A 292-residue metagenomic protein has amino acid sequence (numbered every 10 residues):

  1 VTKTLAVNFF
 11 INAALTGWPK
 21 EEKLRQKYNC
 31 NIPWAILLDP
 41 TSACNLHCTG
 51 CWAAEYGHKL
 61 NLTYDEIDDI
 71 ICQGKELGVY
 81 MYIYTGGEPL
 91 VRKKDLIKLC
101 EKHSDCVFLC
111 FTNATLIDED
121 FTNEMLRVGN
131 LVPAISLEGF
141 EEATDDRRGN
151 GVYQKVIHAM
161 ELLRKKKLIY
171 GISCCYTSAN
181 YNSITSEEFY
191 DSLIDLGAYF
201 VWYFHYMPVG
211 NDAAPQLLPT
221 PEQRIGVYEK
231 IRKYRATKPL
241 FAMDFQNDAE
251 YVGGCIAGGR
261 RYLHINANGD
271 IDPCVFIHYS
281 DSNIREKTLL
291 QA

Functional and structural regions predicted by a protein language model:
V1-D120: Conserved alpha-helical substructure of the radical SAM core
C44, F140, I277-S280: A generic "binding-loop/recognition-motif" signal
N45, N130, E286: ATP/adenylate-binding site constellation spanning eukaryotic-like Ser/Thr protein kinases, ABC-transporter
A54-H58, F140-A143, P208-N211: A short, flexible beta-alpha/helix-coil linker loop
I67-Y84, R92-F204: Radical SAM/AdoMet-radical enzyme domain recognition
D145-G258, A267-D272, F276-K287: Radical SAM enzyme [4Fe-4S]-AdoMet core and its adjacent flexible, acidic and glycine-rich loops/tails across
L289-A292: Short, intrinsically disordered, charge-balanced linker/junction segments flanking boundaries in proteins
